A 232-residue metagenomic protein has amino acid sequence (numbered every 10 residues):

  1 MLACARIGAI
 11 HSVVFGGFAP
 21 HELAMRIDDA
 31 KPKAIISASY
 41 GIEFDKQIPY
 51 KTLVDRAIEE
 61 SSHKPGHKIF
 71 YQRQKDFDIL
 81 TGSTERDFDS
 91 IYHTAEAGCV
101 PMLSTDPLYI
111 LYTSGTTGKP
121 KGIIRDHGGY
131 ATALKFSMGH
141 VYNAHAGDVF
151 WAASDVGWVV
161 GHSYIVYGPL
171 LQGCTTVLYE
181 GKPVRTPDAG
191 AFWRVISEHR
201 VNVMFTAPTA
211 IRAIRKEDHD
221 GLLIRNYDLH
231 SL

Functional and structural regions predicted by a protein language model:
M1-P20, A30-A34, D148-V149, G168-V177 (+2 more regions): A short helix-loop-beta submotif of the ANL/AMP-binding
A3, R26, A57, G168 (+1 more regions): Hydrophobic/aromatic ligand-binding patch that stacks against planar heteroaromatic rings of cofactors or nucleotides
R6-F88, A207-P208, H230: Structural core segment of the AMP-binding/adenylate-forming
A24, C99, G190-W193, I224: Short hydrophobic/charged patches on amphipathic alpha-helices used for structural packing and interfaces
K68-Y71, K75, T81-Y112, K119 (+4 more regions): Conserved pre-ATP/AMP-binding loop-to-beta segment of ANL
L111-S114, S154: Active-site beta-alpha turn of Rossmann-fold NAD(P)-dependent dehydrogenases/reductases
A131-V149, V159-V203, K216-L222: Conserved AMP-binding/adenylation subdomain of ANL enzymes
